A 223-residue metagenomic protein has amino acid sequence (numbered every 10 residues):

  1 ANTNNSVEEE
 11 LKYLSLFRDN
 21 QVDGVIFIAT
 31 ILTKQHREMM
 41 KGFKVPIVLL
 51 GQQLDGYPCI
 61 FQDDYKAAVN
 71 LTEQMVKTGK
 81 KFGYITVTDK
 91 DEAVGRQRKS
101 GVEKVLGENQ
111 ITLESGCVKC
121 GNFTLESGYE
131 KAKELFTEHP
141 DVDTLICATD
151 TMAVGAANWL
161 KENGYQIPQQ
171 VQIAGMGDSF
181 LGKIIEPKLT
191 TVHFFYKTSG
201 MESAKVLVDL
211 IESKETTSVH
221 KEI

Functional and structural regions predicted by a protein language model:
A1, I26-F27, G83-I85: Short beta-strand segments at enzyme active-site cores
A1-G24: Amphipathic helical "hinge" segments at domain boundaries
T3-N5, T30, Q52-Q53: Short, ordered loop/turn segments at secondary-structure junctions
E8, I28-T30, A157: Short gly/ser/thr-rich secondary-structure transition/capping motifs
K12-R18, K34, G42-L49, Q53-I223: Bacterial carbohydrate/catabolite-sensing allosteric modules
V22-D23, F27-T33: Beta-alpha junction/loop-to-helix N-cap segments that form part of ligand/metal-binding clefts
E38: Metal-dependent catalytic neighborhoods of phosphoester/phosphodiester hydrolases
